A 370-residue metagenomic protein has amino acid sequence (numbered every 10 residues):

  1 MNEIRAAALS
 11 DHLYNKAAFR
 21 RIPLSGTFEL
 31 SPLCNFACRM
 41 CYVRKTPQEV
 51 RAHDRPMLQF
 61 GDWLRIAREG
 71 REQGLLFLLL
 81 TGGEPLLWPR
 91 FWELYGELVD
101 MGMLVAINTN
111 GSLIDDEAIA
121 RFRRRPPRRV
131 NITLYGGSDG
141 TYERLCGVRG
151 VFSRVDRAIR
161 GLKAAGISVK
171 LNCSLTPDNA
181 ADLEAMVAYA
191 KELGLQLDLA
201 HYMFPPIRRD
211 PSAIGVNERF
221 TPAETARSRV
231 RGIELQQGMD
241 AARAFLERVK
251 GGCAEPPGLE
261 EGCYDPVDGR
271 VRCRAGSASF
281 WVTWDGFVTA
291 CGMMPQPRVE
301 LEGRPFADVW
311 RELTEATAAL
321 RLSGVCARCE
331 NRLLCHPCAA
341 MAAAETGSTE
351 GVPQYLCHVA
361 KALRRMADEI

Functional and structural regions predicted by a protein language model:
M1-R129, G232, I370: Conserved alpha-helical substructure of the radical SAM core
F19, T27, L195, P211-I214 (+1 more regions): Accessory C-terminal segments flanking Radical SAM cores
A37, G74, P126, L193-Q196 (+2 more regions): Short loop/turn motifs at secondary-structure junctions
R51-M57, R144-G150, A344: Short glycine-enriched, charge-decorated loop/helix-capping segments at active-site entrances that position
L58, P89, G150, D178-A181 (+1 more regions): Residue-level signal for the nucleotide or nucleotide-sugar donor/cofactor binding architecture
G83-E84, M203, A342: Short, solvent-exposed turn/loop segments enriched in Gly/Ser/Thr/Pro and often Arg
P85, L113, L175-D178, Q296: Short histidine/acidic/glycine/proline-rich micro-motifs that form metal- and phosphate-coordinating active-site loops
R123-R124, R128, T133-G276, W281-T289 (+1 more regions): Radical SAM enzyme [4Fe-4S]-AdoMet core and its adjacent flexible, acidic and glycine-rich loops/tails across
